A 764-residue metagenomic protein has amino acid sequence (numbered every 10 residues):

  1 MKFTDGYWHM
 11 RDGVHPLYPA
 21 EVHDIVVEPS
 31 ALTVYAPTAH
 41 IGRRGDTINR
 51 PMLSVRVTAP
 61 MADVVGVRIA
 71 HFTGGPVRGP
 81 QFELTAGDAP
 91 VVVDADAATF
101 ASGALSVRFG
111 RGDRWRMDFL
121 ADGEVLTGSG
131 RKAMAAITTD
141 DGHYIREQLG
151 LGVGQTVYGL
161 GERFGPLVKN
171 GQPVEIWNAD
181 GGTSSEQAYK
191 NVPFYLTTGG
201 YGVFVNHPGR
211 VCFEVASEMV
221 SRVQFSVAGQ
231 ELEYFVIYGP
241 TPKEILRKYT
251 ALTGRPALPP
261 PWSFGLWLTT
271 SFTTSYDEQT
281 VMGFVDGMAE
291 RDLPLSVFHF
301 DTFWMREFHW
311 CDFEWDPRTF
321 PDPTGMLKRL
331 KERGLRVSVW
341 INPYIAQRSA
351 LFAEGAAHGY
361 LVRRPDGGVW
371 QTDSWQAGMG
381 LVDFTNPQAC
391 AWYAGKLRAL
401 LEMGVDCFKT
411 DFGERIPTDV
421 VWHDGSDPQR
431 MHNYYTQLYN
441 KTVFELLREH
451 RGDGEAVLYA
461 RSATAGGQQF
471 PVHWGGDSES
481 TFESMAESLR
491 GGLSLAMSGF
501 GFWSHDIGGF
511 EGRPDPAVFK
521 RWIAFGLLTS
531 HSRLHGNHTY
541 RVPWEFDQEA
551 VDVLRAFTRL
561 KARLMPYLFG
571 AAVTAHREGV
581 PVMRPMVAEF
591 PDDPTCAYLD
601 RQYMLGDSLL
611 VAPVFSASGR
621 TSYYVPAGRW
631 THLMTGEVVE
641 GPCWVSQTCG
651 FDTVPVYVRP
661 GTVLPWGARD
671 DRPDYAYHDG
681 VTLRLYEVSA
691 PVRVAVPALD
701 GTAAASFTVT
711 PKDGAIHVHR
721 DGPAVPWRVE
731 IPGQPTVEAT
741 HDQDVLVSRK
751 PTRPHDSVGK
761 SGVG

Functional and structural regions predicted by a protein language model:
M1-D5, T47-N49, A70-F72, G79-F82 (+4 more regions): Catalytic and substrate-binding clefts that recognize carbohydrates or anionic sugar/phosphate headgroups
K2-R43, T47-A97: A low-complexity, Ser/Thr/Gly/Pro-enriched, surface-exposed linker/loop concept that marks segments flanking
R43-D63, G79-A86, R108-D122, P723-P735 (+1 more regions): Extended Gly/Ser/Thr-rich low-complexity repeat segments, especially those forming or decorating extracellular
A70-F72, S129, P294-L554, E589-D593 (+1 more regions): Aromatic- and carboxylate-enriched substrate-binding clefts and catalytic-loop regions of carbohydrate-active enzymes
V77-V92, R363, L633-F651, T736-K750: Solvent-exposed beta-strand/loop surfaces of large extracellular or lumenal domains
D277-Q279, G283, F298-D301: Active-site pocket-lining segments that scaffold enzyme catalytic pockets across diverse folds
F444-A456, A463-W474, E487-G491, L495-H505 (+3 more regions): Catalytic core of carbohydrate-active enzymes
